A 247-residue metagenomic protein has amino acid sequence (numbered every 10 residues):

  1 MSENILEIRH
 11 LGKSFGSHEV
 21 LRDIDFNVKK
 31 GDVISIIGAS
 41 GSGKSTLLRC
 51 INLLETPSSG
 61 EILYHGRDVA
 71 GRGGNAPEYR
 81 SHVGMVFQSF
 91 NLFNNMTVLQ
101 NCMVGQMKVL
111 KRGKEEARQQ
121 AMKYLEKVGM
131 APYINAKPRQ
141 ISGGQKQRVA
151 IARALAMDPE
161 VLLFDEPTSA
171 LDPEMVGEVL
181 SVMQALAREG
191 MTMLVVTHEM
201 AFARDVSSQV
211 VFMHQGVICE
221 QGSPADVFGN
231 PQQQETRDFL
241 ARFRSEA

Functional and structural regions predicted by a protein language model:
E3-P224: ABC family nucleotide-binding domain
H214, Q221, A225-A247: C-terminal boundary and immediately downstream tail of ABC-type ATPase nucleotide-binding domains
